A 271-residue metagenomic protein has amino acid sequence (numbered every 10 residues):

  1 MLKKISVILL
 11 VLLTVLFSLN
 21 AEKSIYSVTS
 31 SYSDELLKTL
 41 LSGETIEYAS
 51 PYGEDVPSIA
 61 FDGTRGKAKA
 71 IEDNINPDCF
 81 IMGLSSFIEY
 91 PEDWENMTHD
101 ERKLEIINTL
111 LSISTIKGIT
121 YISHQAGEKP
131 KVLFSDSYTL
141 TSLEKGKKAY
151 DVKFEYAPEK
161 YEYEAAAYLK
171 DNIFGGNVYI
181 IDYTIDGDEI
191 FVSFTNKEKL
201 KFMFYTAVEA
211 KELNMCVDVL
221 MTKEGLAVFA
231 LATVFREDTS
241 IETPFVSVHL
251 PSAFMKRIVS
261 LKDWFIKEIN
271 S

Functional and structural regions predicted by a protein language model:
M1-L9: Bacterial N-terminal signal peptides that target proteins for export
I8-L16: Bacterial N-terminal signal peptides
K23-N172: Hydrophobic ligand-binding cavity/cleft-lining segments
G175, A207-M215: Amphipathic hydrophobic-ligand
V178-I185, N214-M221: Hydrophobic/aromatic beta-strand elements that line small-molecule binding cavities or substrate pockets in beta-rich
T195-L200, A230-E242: Short, solvent-exposed aromatic-acidic interface loops
M203-V208, E237-K256: A short acidic/glycine-rich loop-to-helix N-cap element
S247-S271: C-terminal partner/receptor-binding element of secreted or periplasmic proteins
